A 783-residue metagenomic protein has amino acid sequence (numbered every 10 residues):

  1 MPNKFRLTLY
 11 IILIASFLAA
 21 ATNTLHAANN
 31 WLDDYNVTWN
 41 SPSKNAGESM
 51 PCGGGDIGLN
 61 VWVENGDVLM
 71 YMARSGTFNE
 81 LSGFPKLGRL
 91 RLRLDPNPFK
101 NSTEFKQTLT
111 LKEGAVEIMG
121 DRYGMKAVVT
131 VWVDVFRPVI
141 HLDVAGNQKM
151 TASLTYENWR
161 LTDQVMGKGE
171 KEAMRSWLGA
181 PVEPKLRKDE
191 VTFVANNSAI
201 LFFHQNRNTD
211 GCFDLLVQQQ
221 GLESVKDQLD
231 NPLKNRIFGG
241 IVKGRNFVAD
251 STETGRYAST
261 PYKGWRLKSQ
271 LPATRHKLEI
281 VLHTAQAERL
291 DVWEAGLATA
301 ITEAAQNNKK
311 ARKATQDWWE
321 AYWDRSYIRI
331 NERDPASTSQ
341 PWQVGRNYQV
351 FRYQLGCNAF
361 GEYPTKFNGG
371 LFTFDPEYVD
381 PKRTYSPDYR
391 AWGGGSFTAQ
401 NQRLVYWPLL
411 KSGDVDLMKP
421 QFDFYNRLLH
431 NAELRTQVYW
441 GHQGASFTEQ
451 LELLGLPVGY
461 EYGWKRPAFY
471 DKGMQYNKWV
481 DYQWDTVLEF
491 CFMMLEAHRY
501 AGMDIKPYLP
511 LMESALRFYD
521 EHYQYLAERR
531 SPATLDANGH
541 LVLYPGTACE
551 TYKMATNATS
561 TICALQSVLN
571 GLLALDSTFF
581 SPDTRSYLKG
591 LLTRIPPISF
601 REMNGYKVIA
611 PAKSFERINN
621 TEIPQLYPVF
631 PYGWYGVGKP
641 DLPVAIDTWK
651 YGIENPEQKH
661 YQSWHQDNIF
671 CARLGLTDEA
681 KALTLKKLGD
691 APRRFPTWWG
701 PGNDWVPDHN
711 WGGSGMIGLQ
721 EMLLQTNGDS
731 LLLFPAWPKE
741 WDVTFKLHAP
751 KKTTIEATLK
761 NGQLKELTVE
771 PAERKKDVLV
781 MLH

Functional and structural regions predicted by a protein language model:
M1-A28: Bacterial Sec-dependent N-terminal signal peptides
A28-W464, I562, S577, T584-E654 (+5 more regions): Aromatic-residue-lined binding/catalytic grooves and analogous aromatic/hydrophobic interfacial grooves in multimeric
R122-V128, D134-L142, R160, W484 (+3 more regions): A conserved hydrophobic secondary-structure block that centers on an alpha-helix together with its immediately flanking
Q286-D291, F372-G395, F447-P507, D520-G590 (+1 more regions): The feature captures the catalytic groove of carbohydrate-active enzymes
E332, Y353-N358, L404-D416, E489-G502 (+6 more regions): Well-ordered alpha-helical scaffold segments within catalytic/enzyme domains
Y348, G395-Q402, W484-C491, L509 (+4 more regions): Short alpha-helical patches at coil-to-helix transitions and adjacent helical residues in well-structured domains
F360, P376, D380-P381, Q483 (+7 more regions): Aromatic-lined, polymer-binding surfaces characteristic of secreted/periplasmic polysaccharide-degrading enzymes
F492-L526, S586-E616, Y635-I755, K760: Non-catalytic carbohydrate-binding regions of carbohydrate-active enzymes
